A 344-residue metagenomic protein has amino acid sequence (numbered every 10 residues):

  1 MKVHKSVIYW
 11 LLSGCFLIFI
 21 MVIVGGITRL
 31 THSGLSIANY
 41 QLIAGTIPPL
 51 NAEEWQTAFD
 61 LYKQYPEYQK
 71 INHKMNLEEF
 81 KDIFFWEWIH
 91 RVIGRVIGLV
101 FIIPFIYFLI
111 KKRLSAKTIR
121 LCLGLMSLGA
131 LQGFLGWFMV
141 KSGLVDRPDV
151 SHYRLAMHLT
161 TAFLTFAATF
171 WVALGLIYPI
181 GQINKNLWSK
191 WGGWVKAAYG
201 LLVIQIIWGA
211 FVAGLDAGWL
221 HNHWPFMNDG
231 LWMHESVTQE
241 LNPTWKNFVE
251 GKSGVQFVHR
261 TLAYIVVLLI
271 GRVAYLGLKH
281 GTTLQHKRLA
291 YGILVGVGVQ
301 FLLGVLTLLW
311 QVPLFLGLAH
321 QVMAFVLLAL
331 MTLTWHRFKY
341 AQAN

Functional and structural regions predicted by a protein language model:
M1-N344: Polytopic transmembrane helical bundles with strong interfacial aromatic enrichment
